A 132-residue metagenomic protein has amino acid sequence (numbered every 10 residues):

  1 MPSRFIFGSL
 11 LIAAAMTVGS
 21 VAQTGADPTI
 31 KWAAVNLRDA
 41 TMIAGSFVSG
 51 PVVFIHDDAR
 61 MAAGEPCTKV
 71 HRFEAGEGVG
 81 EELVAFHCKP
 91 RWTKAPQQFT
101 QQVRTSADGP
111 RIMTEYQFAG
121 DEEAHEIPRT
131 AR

Functional and structural regions predicted by a protein language model:
M1-F5: Positively charged n-region of N-terminal signal peptides that target proteins for export
G8-G19: Bacterial N-terminal signal peptides
A22-M42: Short acidic, Pro/Gly- and aromatic-enriched capping/linker segments at domain boundaries
R38, G50-P51: Tight coil/turn sites that cap or link beta-strands
P51-D57: A short tyrosine-centered beta-strand micro-motif
A62-M113: Mid-chain, structured segments of secreted extracytoplasmic proteins
S106-R132: C-terminal partner/receptor-binding element of secreted or periplasmic proteins
